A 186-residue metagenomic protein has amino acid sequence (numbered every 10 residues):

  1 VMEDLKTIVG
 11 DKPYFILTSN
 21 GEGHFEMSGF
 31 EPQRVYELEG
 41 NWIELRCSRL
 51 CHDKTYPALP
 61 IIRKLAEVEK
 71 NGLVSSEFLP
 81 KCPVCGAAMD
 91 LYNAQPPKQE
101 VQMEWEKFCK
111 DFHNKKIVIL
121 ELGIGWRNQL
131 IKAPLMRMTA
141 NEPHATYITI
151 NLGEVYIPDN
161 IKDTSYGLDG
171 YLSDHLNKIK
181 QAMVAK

Functional and structural regions predicted by a protein language model:
V1-K186: Conserved catalytic alpha/beta core of Sir2/sirtuin-type deacylases, generalized to analogous enzyme cores that bind
